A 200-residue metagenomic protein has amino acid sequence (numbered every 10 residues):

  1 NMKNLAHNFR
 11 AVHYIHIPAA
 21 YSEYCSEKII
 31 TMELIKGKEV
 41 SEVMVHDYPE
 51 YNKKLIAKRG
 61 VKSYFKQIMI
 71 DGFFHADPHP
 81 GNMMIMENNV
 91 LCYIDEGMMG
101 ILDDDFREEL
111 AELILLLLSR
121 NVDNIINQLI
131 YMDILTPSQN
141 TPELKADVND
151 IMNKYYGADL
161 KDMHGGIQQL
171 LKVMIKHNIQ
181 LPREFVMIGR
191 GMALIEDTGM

Functional and structural regions predicted by a protein language model:
N1-M200: Conserved catalytic cores of large enzyme domains
